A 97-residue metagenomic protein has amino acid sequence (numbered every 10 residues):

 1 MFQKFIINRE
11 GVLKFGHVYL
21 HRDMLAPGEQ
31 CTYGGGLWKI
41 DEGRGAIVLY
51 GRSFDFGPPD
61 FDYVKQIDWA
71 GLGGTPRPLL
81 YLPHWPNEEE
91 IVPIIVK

Functional and structural regions predicted by a protein language model:
M1-K97: Intrinsic low-complexity, intrinsically disordered or marginally ordered coil/linker segments
